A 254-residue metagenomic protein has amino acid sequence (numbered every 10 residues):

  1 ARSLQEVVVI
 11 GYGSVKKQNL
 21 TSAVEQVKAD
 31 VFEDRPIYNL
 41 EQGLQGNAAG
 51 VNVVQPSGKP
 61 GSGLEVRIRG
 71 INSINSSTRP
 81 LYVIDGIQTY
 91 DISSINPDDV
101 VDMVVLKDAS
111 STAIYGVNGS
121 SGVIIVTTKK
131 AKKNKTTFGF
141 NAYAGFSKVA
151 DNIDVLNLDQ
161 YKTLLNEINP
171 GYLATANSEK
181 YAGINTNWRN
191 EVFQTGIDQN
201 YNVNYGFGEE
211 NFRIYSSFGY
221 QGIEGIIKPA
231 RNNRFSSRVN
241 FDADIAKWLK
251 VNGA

Functional and structural regions predicted by a protein language model:
A1-N252: Short, small/polar-rich motifs associated with maturation and membrane association, primarily at protein termini
